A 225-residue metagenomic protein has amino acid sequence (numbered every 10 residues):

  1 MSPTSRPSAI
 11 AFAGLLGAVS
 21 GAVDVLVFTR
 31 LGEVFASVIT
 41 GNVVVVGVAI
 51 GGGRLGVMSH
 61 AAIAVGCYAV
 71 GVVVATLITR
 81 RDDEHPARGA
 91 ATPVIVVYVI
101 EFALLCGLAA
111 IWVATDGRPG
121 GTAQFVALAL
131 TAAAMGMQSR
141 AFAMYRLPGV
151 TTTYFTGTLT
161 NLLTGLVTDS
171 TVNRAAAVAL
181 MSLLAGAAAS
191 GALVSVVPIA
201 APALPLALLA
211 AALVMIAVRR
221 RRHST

Functional and structural regions predicted by a protein language model:
S2-T225: Alpha-helical transmembrane segments of multi-pass membrane proteins
